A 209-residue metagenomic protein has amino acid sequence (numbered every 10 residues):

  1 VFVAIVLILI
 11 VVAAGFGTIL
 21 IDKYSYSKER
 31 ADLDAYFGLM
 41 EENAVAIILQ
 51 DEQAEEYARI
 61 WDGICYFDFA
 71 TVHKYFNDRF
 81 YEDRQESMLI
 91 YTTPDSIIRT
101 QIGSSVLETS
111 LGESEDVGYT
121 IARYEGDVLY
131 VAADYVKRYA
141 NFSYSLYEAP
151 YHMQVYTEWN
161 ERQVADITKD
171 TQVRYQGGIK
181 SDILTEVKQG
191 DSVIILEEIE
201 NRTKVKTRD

Functional and structural regions predicted by a protein language model:
F2-I199: Primary recognition of N-terminal secretory signal peptides and signal-anchoring hydrophobic helices
A165, T207-D209: A short macromolecule-binding patch
G190, V205-K206: Noncatalytic linker/hinge segments flanking ATPase motor cores
E200-K204: Short aromatic-glycine-enriched beta-strand elements
